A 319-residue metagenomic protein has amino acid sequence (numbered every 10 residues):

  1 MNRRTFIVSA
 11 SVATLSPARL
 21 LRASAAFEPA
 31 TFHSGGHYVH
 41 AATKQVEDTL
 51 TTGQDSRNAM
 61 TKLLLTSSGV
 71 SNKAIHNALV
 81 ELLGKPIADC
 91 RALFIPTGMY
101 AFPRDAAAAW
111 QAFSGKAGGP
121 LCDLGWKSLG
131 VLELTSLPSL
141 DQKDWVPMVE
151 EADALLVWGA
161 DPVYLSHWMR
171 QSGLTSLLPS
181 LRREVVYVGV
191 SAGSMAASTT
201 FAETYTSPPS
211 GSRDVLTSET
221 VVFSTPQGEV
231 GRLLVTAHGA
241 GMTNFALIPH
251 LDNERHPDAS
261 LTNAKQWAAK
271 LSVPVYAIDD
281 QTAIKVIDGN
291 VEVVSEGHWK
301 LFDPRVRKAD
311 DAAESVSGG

Functional and structural regions predicted by a protein language model:
T5-P29: N-terminal export signals
G35-G36, G53: Residue-identity detector for glycine
G53-V163, S272-A277, Q281, K285-G319: Extended, subdomain-level signal for the structured scaffold at the beginning of enzyme domains
V80, G118, W145-V146, L174-P179 (+1 more regions): Short amphipathic alpha-helical segments and helix-helix/interface helices
W158-D161, S166-H256: Class I SAM-dependent methyltransferase SAM-binding "motif I" and its flanking Rossmann-like core
H238-D280: Conserved anion/nucleotide-ligand pocket segment
